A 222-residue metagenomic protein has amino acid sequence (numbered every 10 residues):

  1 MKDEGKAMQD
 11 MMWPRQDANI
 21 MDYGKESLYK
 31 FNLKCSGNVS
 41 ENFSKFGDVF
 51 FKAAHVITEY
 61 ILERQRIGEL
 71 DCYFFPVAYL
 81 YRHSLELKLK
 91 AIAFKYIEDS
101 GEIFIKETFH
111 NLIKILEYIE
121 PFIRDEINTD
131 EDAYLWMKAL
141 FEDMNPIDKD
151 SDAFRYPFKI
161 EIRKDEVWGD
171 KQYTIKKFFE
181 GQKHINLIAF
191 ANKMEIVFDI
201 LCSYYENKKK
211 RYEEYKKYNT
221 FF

Functional and structural regions predicted by a protein language model:
M1-F222: Domain-scale activation on soluble regions of proteins
